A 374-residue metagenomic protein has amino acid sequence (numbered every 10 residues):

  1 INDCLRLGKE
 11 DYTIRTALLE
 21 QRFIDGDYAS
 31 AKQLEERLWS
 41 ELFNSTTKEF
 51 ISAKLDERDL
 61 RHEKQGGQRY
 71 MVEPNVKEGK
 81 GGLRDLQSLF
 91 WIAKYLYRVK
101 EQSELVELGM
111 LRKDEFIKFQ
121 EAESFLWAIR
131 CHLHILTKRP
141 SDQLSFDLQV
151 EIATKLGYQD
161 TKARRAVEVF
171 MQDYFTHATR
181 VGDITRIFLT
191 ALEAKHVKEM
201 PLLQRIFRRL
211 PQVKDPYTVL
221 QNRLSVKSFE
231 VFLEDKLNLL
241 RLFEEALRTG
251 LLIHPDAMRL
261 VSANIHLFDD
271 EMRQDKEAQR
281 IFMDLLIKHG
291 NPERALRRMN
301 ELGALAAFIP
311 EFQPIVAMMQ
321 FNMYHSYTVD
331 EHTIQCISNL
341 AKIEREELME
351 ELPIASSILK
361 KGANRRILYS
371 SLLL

Functional and structural regions predicted by a protein language model:
I1-L374: A nucleotide- and high-energy phosphate-metabolite-utilizing enzyme signature
